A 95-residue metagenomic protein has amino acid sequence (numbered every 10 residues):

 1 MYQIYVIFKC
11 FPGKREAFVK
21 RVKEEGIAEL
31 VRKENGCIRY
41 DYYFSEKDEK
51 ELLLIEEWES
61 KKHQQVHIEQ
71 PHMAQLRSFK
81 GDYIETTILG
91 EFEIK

Functional and structural regions predicted by a protein language model:
M1-Y2, K95: Absolute protein N-terminus
Y2-K9, R39-I68: Short, well-ordered beta-strand segments in beta-rich or mixed alpha/beta enzyme and ligand-binding folds
I7, F11, K20-E24, E46 (+1 more regions): N-terminal/domain-start segments enriched in small and hydrophobic, helix-friendly residues, covering either
F11, E69-H72, E85: Charged, amphipathic alpha-helical interaction segments
K14-C37, H72-Q75: Short amphipathic alpha-helical segments
V22, H67-I68, R77-K80: Short, flexible helix/strand-to-coil boundary loops that buttress conserved ligand/catalytic motifs in alpha/beta
I38-K50, Q75-K95: Glycine-rich beta-strand-turn "strand-cap" elements at beta-sheet edges
